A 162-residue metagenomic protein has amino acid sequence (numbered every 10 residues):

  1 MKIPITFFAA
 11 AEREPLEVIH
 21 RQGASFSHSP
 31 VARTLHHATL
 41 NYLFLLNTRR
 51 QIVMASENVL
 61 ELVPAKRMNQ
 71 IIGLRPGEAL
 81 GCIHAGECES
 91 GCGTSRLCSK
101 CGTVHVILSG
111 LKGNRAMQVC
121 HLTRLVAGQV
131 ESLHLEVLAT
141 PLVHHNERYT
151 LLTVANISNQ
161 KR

Functional and structural regions predicted by a protein language model:
M1-L46, A85-S99, L108-V130, H134 (+1 more regions): PAS-family sensory modules
Y42-F44, R50-I52, V59: Short hydrophobic secondary-structure edge segments in sensory/regulatory modules of signaling proteins
I52-A55, N69: Conserved hydrophobic beta-strand signature of PAS-family and PAS-like sensory domains
E57-V59, A155-N156: A short beta-strand motif that forms part of the nucleic acid-binding face of small beta-barrel RNA-binding folds
L60-G91: PAS and related sensory helical modules
